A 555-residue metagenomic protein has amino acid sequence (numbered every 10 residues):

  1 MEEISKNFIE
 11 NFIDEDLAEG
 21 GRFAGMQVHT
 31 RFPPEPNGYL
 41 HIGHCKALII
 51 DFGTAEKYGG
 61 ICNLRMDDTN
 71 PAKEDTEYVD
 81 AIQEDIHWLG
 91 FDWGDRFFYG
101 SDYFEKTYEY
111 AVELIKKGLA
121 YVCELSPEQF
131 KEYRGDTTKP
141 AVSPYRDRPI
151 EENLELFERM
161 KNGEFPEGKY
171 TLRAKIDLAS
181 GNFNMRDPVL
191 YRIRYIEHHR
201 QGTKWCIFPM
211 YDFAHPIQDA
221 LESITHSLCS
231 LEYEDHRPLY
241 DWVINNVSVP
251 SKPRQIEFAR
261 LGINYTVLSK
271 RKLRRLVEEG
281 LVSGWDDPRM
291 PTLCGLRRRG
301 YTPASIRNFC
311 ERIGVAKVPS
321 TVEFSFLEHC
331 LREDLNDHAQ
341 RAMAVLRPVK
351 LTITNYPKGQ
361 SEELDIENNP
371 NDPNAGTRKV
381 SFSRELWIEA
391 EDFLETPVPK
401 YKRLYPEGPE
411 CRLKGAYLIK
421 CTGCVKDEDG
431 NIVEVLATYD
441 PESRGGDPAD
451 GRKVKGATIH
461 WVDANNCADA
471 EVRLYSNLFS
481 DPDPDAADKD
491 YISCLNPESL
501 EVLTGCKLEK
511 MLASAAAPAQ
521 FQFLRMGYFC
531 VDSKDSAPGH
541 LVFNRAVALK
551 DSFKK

Functional and structural regions predicted by a protein language model:
S5-I13, A18-E84, H198-S230: N-terminal catalytic cores of NTP/NDP-binding nucleotidyl/phosphoryl-transfer enzymes
G20, D51, I82, L114 (+3 more regions): Residue-level signal for inorganic ion chemistry
R22, F91, A120, P166 (+8 more regions): Intrinsically disordered or highly flexible coil/loop and linker segments, enriched in small and charged/polar residues
P33-P36, R65-K73, D95-E105, E128 (+5 more regions): Conserved short loop/turn motifs at secondary-structure junctions
L64, D68-N70, E113-L273, L331 (+2 more regions): Active-site cores that bind ATP or allylic diphosphates and position pyrophosphate for catalysis
Y78-F104, Y110-A111, G118-Y121: A glycine-rich helix N-cap at a beta->alpha junction
Y233-R237, D241-V243, R307, E311-I313 (+1 more regions): Core subunits and conserved enzymes of cellular information-processing and envelope-translocation systems across
S251-C330: Long, charged, mostly alpha-helical binding arms that flank functional sites
